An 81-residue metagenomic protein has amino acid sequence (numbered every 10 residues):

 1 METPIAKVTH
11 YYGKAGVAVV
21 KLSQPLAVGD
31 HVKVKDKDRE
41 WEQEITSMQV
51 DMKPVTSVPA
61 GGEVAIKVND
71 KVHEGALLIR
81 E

Functional and structural regions predicted by a protein language model:
E2-E81: Beta-strand/loop-dominated core regions that host nucleotide or nucleotide-derived cofactor-binding catalytic loops
